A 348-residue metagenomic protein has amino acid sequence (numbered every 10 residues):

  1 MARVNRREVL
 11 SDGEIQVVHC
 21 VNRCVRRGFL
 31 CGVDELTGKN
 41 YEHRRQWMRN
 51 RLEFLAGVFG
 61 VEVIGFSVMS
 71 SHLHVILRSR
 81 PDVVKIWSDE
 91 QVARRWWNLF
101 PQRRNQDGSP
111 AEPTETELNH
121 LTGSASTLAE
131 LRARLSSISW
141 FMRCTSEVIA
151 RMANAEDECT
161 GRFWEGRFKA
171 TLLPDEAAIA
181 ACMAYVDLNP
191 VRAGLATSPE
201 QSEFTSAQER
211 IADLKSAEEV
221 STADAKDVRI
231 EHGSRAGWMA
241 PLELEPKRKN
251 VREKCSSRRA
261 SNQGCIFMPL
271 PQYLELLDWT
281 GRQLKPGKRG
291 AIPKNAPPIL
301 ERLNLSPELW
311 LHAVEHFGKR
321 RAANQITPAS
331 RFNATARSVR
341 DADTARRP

Functional and structural regions predicted by a protein language model:
M1-P348: Short catalytic/metal-binding and nucleic-acid-binding patches
